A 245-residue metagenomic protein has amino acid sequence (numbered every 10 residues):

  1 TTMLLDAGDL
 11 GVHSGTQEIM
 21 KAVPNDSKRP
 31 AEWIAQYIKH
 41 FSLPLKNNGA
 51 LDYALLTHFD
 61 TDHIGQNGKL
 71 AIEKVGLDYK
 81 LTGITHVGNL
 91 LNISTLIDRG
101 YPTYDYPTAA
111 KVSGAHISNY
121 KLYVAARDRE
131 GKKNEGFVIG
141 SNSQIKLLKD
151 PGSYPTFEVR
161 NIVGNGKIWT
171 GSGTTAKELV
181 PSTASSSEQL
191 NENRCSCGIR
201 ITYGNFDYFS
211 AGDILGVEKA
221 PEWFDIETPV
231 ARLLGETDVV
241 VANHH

Functional and structural regions predicted by a protein language model:
T2-L10, R200-E222, E227-N243: Metallo-beta-lactamase
T2-M3, D9-L96, A231-H245: Active-site metal-binding motif and surrounding structural segment of the metallo-beta-lactamase
Y37-H40, K46-Y53, I64-E218, E222: Flexible, acidic/histidine-containing loops and adjacent segments that form or flank the divalent-metal
